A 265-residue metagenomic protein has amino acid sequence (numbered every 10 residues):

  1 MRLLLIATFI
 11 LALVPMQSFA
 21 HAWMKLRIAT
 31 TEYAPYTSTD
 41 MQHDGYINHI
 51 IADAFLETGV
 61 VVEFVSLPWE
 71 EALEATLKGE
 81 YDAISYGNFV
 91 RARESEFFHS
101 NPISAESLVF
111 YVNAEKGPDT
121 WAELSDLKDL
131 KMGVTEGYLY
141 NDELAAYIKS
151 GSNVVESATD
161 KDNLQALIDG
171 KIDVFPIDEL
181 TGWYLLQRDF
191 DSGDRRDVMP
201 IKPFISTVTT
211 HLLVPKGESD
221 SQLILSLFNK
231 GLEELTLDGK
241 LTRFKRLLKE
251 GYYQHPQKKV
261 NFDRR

Functional and structural regions predicted by a protein language model:
H21-N88, S95, L247-L248: Extracytoplasmic small-molecule ligand-binding "clamshell" domains of the periplasmic binding protein/Venus flytrap
L26-T37, A122-Y138, E233: Short loop->beta-strand "edge-of-pocket" segments that line small-molecule binding or catalytic clefts across diverse
T30-E32, A105-V109, S192-N229, Y253-Q257: Periplasmic-binding protein-like
N48-E57, H211-K245: Extended ligand-binding regions for polar small-molecule ligands
A52, F64-D126, G137-Y140, M199-I205: Acidic, polar ligand-binding/catalytic clefts
E70-Y81, F98, K161-Y184, R188-D189: Short helices/loops that flank or line small-molecule/ion binding pockets
Y86-S95, V174-R196, K202-S206: A ligand-binding cleft/hinge motif common to bilobed small-molecule-binding domains
L139-V155, G193-D194, N229-R265: Ligand-binding clefts/hinges and TM-proximal coupling segments of bilobed small-molecule sensing domains
